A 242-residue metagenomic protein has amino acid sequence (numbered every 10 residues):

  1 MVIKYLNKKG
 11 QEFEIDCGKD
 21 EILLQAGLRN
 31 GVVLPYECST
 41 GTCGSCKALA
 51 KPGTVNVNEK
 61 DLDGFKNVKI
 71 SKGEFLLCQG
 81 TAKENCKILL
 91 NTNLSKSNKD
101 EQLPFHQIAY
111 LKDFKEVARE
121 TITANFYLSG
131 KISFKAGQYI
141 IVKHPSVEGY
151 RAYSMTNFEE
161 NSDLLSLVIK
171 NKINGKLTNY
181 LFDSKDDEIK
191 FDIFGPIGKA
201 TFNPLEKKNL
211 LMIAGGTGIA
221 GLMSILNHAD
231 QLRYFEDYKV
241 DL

Functional and structural regions predicted by a protein language model:
M1-L34: N-terminal pre-ligand scaffold of iron-sulfur
F13, L34, S39, G130 (+1 more regions): Short, conserved secondary-structure segments in the cores of folded domains
D16, E37, K69, T81 (+2 more regions): Residue-level "contact hotspot" at macromolecular interaction interfaces
I22, A26-P35, S45-L94: Iron-sulfur (Fe-S) cluster-binding segments and ferredoxin-like electron-carrier domains, especially [2Fe-2S]
A82, L94, P145-G149, G195-A200: Short, charged beta-turn/beta-strand-edge "cap" motif at the junction between a beta-strand and an adjacent loop
K99-K190, K208: Ferredoxin-reductase
S162-D163, I173-L242: FNR/FR-type flavoprotein reductase catalytic core
